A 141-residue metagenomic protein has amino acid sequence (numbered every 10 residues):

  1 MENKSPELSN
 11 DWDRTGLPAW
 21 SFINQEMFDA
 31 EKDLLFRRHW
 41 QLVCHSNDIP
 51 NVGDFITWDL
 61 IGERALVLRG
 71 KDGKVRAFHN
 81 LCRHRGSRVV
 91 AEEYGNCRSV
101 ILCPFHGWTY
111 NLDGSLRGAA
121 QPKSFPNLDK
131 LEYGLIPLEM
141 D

Functional and structural regions predicted by a protein language model:
M1, S5-A19: Short, contiguous pre-domain boundary segments
P6, W40-Q41, L81, R117: Generic detector of bulky aromatic hydrophobic side chains
S9, R14-T15, M27, L81 (+1 more regions): Short, functionally important structural connectors and interaction interfaces within domains
N10-T15, F36, A120-P122: Short, mixed-charge, low-aromatic patches
D13, W20-E63: Glycine/alanine-rich phosphate-binding loops at beta-alpha junctions
I49-D141: Rieske [2Fe-2S] iron-sulfur-binding domain
